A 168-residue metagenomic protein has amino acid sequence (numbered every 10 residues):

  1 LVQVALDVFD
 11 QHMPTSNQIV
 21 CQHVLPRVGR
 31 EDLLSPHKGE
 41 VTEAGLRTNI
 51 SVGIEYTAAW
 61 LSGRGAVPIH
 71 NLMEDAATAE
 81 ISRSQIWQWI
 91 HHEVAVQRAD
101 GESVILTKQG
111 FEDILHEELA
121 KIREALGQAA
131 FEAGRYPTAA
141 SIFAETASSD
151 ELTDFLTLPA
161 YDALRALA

Functional and structural regions predicted by a protein language model:
L1-A168: Non-catalytic helical/linker scaffolds that mediate oligomerization, partner binding, and domain coupling around large
